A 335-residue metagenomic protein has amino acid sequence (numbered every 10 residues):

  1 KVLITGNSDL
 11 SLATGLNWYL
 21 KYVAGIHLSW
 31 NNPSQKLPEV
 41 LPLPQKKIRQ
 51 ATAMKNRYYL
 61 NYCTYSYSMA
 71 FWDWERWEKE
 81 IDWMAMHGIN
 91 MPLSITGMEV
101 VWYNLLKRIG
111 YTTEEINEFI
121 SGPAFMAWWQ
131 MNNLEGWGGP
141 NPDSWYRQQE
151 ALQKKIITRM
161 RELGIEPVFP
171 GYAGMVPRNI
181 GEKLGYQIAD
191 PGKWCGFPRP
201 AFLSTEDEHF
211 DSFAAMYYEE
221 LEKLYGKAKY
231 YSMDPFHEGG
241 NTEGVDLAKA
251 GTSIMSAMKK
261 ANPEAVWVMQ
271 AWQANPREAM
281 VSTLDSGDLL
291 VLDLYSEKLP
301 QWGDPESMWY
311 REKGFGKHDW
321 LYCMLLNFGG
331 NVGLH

Functional and structural regions predicted by a protein language model:
K1-M54: Contiguous, structured surface segment used for ligand recognition
V2-G6, S66-F71, D143-S144: Second-shell loop/turn segments in exported
T14-N17, A70, N104-L105, I180: Short, conserved acidic/polar surface loops in the N-terminal third of protein domains
H27, N31-P42, L60-T64, A85 (+2 more regions): Catalytic-core regions of glycoside hydrolase
M54-D73, M84: Active-site-adjacent substrate/metal-binding segments within catalytic domains of carbohydrate-active enzymes
